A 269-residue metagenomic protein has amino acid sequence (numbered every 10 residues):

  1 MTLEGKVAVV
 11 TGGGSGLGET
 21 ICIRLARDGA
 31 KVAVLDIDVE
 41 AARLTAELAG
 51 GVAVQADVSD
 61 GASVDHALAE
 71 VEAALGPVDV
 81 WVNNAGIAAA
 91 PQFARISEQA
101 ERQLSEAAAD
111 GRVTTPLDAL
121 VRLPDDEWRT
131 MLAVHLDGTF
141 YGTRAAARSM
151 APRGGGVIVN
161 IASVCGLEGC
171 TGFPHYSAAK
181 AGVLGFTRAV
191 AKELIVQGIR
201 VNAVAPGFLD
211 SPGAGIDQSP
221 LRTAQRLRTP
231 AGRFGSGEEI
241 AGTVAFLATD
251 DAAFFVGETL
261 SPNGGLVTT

Functional and structural regions predicted by a protein language model:
L3-V32, V190: Canonical Rossmann dinucleotide-binding motif of NAD(H)/NADP(H)-dependent dehydrogenases/reductases, specifically
V39, A56-L68, I87, D125 (+1 more regions): The beta1-alpha1 cofactor-binding region of Rossmann-like NAD(H)/NADP(H)-dependent oxidoreductases
Q92-L120, P124-R129, Q225: Substrate-binding pocket helix/loop in short-chain dehydrogenase/reductase
T143, A179, T187: Active-site helix of classical SDR
R148, K192-E193, A253: Alpha-helical segment proximal to the catalytic Tyr-Lys
S163: Residue(s) in the substrate-gating loop at a strand-loop-helix junction that position the organic substrate next
I195, R200, F255-G257, N263: Short, small/polar-rich loop/turn modules that mediate ligand/substrate recognition or access, typified
